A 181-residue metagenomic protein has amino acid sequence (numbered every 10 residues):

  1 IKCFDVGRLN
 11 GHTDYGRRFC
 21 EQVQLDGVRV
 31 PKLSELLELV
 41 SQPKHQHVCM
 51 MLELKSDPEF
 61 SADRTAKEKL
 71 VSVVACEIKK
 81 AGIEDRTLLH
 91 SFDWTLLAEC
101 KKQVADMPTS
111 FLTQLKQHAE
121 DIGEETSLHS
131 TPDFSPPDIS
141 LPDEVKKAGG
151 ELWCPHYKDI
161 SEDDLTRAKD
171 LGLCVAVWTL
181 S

Functional and structural regions predicted by a protein language model:
C3-N10: Low-complexity, serine/threonine/proline-enriched polar segments
G11-Q24: Short glycine/proline- and acidic residue-enriched helix-loop micro-motifs that form flexible lids or anion-recognition
C20, G27, P31-S181: Short loop-to-alpha-helix "cap/lid" segments that border enzyme active sites across diverse enzyme classes
